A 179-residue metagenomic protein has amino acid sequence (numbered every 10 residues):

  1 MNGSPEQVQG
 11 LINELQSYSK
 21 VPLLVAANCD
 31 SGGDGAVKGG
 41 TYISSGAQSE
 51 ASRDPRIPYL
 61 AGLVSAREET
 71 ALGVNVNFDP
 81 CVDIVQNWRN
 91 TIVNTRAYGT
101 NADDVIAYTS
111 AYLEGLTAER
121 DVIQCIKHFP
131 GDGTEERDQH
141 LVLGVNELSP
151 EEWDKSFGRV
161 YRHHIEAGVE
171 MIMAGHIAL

Functional and structural regions predicted by a protein language model:
M1-A107, H128, G133-E147, G175-L179: Enzymes and membrane/adaptor proteins characterized by extended Gly/Ser/Thr/Asp/Glu-rich, aromatic-dotted
K20-L23, V74-N75, A118-I123, G168-E170: Short, well-ordered coil/turn segments that N-cap beta-strands
E69, L116, H164: Hydrophobic pocket-lining residues that define ligand/cofactor binding sites across diverse proteins
V74-F78, I126, S156-V169: Structured alpha-helical segments in the cores of large, soluble enzyme domains
I106-Y108, K155-S156: Active-site glycine-rich loop that binds ribose-phosphate moieties when present
S149-D154: Extracellular glycoside hydrolase catalytic/binding regions
